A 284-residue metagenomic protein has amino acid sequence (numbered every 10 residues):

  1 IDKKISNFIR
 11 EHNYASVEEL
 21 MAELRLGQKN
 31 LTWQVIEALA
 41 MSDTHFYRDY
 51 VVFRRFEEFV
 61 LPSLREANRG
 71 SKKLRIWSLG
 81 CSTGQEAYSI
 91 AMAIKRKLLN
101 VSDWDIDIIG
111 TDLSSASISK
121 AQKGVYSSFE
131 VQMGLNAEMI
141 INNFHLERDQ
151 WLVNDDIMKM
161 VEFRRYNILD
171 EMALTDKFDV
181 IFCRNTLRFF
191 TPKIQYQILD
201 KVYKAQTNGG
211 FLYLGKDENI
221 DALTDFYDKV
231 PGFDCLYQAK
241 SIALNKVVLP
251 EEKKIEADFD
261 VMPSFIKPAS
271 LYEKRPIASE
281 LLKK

Functional and structural regions predicted by a protein language model:
I1-W77: Conserved AdoMet
K72-S89, D107-I109: Conserved class I S-adenosyl-L-methionine
T83-V101: Conserved SAM-binding loop of SAM-dependent methyltransferases across substrates and taxa, primarily the Class I
L99-F182, T186-F190, I194, I220-D221: Extended basic-aromatic, gly/pro-enriched interface segments that bind polyanionic ligands
Y196-N208: A short glycine-rich, Lys/Arg-flanked "PGG" loop and its adjoining helix->strand segment in the class I
N208-K216: Conserved beta-strand signature within the Rossmann-like core of class I S-adenosyl-L-methionine
F226-Y272: Core SAM-dependent methyltransferase catalytic element
L281-K284: Alpha-helical protein-protein interaction scaffolds
